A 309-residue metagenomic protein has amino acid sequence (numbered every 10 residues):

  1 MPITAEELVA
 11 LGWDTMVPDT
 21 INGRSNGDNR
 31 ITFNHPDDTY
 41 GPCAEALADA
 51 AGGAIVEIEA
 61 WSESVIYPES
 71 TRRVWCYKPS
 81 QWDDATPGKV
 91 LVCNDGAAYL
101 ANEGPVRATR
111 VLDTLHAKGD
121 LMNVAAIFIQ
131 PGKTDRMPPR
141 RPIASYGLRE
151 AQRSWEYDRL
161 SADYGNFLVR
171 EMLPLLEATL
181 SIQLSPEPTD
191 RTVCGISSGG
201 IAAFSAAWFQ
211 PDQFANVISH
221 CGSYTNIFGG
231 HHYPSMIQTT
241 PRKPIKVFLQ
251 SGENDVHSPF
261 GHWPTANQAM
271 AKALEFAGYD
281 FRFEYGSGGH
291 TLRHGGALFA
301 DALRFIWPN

Functional and structural regions predicted by a protein language model:
M1-N309: Non-catalytic cap/lid and distal C-terminal segments of serine-dependent acyl enzymes
